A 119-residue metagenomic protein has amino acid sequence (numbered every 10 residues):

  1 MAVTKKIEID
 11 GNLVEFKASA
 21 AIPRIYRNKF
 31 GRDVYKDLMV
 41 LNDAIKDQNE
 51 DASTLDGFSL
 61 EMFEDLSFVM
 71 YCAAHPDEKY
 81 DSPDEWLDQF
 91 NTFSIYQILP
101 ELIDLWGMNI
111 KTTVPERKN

Functional and structural regions predicted by a protein language model:
M1-L13, R32-L55, E61, A74-N119: Charged interaction scaffolds used for protein-protein
K17-S19: Short linear motifs in exposed loops
P23-R24, N28-F30: N-terminal first-folded block
